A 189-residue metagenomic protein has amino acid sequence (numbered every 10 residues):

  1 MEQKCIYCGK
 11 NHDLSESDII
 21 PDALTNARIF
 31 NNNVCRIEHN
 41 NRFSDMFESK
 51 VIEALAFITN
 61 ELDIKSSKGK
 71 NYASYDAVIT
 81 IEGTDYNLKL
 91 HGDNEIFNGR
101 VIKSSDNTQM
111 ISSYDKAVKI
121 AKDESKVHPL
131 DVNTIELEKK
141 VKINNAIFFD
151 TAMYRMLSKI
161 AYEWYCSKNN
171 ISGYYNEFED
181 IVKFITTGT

Functional and structural regions predicted by a protein language model:
M1-Q3, D18: Phosphate-binding glycine-rich loops and adjacent basic patches that engage nucleotide phosphates, nucleic-acid
Q3, G9, T25-T189: Alpha-helical structural context detector biased toward long hydrophobic helices
D13-A23: Short recognition patches in nucleic-acid-associated and regulatory proteins
